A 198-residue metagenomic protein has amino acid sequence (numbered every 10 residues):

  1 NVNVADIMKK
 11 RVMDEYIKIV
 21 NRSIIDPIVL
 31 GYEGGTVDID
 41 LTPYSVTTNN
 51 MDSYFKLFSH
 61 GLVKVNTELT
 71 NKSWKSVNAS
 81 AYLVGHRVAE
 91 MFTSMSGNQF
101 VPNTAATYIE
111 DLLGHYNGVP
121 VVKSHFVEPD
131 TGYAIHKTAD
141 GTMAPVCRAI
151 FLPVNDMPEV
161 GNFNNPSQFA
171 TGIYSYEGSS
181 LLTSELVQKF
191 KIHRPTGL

Functional and structural regions predicted by a protein language model:
N1, M95-L198: Sequence/fold signature of self-assembling virion shell proteins
N1-A5, S23, D52, K56-S59 (+6 more regions): Proteins with a high burden of low-complexity, intrinsically disordered sequence enriched in S/T/G/P/A and R, requiring
V2-K64: Alpha-helical scaffold segments that mediate packing/assembly in large oligomeric complexes
N3, I7, V77, P166: Short, well-structured alpha-helical interface segments that form or flank functional binding sites
K9-K10, K18, K56, K64 (+4 more regions): Context-gated lysine
D14-G34, N71-A79, V88, S180-S184: Intrinsically disordered or highly flexible coil/loop and linker segments, enriched in small and charged/polar residues
V37-A106: Extended, solvent-exposed, turn-rich assembly/linker loops in the middle of proteins
